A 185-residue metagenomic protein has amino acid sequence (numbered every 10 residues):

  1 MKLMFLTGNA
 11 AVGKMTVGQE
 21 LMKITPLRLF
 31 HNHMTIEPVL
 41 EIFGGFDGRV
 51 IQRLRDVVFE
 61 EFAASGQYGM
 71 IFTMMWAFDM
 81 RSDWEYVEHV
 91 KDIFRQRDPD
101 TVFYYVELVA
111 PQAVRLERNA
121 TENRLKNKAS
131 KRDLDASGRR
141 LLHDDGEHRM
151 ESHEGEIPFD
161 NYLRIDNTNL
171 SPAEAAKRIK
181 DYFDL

Functional and structural regions predicted by a protein language model:
L6: Hydrophobic anchor at the beta1->P-loop junction of P-loop NTPases
N9: P-loop (Walker A) phosphate-binding loop of NTP-binding proteins
V12: ATP-binding Walker
M15: Walker A/P-loop
G18-A63: Conserved substrate/cofactor phosphate-moiety recognition/catalytic segment in nucleotide-dependent phosphotransferases
V50-Q112: Glycine-rich phosphate-binding loop used to anchor ATP phosphates in small-molecule kinases, encompassing both
Q112-N119: Switch/connector loops and helix/strand junctions flanking conserved nucleotide-binding motifs in nucleotide-processing
T121-A175: Small-molecule kinase domains that catalyze NTP-dependent phosphoryl transfer to phosphate-bearing small molecules
